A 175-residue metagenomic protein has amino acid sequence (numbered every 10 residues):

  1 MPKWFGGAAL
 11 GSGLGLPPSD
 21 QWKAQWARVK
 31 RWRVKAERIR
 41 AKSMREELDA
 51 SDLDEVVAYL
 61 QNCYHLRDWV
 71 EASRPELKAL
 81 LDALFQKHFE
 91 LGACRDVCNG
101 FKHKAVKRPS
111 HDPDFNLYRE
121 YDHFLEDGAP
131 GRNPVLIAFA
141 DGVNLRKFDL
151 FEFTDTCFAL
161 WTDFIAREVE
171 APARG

Functional and structural regions predicted by a protein language model:
M1-V57, P75-G175: Acidic, Ser/Thr/Gly/Pro-rich intrinsically disordered interaction regions
W32-K35, N62-W69: Amphipathic, well-ordered alpha-helical segments in soluble domains
